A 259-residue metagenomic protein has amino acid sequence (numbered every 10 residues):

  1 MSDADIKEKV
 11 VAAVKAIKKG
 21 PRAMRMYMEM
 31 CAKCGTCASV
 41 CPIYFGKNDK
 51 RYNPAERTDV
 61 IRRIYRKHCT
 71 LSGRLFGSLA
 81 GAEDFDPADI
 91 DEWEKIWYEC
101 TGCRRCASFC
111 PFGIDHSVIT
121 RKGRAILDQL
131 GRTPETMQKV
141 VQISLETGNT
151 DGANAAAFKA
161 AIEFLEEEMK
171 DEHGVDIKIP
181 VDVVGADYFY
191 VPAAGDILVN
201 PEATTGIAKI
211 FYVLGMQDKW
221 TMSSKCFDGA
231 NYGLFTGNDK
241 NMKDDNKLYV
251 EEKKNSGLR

Functional and structural regions predicted by a protein language model:
M1-A13: DNA-contacting interfaces and partner/effector-binding or oligomerization modules in DNA-centric proteins
A12, K19-M28, T58, R62-R259: Iron-sulfur-cluster electron-transfer modules
C31, C41, C100: Short cysteine-rich clusters marking metal-coordination/redox-active sites
G35: Residues that scaffold, gate, or flank divalent-cation-dependent active/transport sites
A38-C41, F45, A107, I114: Cys/His-rich microdomains that often coordinate metals
K47-V60: N-terminal cofactor/phosphate-binding cores enriched in small/glycine residues, especially glycine-rich loops such as
